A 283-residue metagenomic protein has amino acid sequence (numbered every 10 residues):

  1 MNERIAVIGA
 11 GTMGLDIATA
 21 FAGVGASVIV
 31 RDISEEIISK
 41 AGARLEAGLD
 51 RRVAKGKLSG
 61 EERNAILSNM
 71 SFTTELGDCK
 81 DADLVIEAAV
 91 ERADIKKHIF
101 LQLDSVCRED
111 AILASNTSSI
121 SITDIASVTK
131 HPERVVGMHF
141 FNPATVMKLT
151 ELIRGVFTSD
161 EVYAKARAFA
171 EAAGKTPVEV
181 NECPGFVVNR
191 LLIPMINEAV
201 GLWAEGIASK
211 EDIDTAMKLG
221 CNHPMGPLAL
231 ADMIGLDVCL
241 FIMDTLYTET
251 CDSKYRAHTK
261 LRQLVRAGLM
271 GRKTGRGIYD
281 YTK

Functional and structural regions predicted by a protein language model:
M1-R51, K55: NAD(P)+-binding Rossmann beta1-loop-alpha1 motif at the extreme N-terminus of oxidoreductases
I8, R31, T73, A88 (+3 more regions): Structural motif
G14-D16, K96, S118-I122: Short glycine/serine/threonine-rich phosphate/pyrophosphate-binding segments that cradle anionic phosphate groups
V24-A26, E161-A164, E171-E182, A204-E205 (+1 more regions): NAD(P)-dependent Rossmann-like dehydrogenase/reductase catalytic/cofactor-binding core
I37-K40, R52-I112, I120: Rossmann-like NAD(P)-binding element
G48, K148-L149, M195-A199, G226 (+1 more regions): A general alpha-helix detector
I112-N181, F186-R190: Rossmann-fold dinucleotide-binding core
